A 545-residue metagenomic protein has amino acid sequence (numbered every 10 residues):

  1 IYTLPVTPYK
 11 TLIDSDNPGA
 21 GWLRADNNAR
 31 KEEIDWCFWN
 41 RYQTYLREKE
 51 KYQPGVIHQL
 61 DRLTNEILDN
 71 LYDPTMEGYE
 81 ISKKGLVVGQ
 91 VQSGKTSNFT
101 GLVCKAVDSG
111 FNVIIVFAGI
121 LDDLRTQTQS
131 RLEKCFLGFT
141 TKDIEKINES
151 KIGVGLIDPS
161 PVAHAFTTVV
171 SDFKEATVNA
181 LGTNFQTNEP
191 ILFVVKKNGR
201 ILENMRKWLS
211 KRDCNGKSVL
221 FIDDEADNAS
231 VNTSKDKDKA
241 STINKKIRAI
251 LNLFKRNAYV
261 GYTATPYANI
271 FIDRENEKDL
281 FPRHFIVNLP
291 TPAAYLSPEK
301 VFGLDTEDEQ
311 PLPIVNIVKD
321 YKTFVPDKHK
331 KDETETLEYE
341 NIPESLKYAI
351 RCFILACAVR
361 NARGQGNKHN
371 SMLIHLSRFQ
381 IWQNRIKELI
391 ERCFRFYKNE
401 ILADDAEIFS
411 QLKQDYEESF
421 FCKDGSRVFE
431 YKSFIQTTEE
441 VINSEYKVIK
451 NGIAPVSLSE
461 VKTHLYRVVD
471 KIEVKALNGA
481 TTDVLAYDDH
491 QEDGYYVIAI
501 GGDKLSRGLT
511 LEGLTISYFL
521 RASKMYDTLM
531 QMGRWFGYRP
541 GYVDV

Functional and structural regions predicted by a protein language model:
L46-V88: Conserved pre-motif I regulatory segment
N98, L102: Hydrophobic positions on the alpha1 helix immediately C-terminal to the Walker A/P-loop
N112-E145, R378: Conserved Walker A/P-loop ATP-binding site and its immediately adjacent core in helicase/helicase-like ATPase domains
T141-D172, S218-D227, D236, V359-R360 (+1 more regions): Conserved C-terminal RecA-like helicase domain
D143-G153, D158, K217-D223, D227 (+3 more regions): Conserved P-loop NTPase catalytic core
H164-I222, V231-I250, G501-G502: Conserved RecA-like ASCE ATPase "motif II neighborhood" in helicase/translocase motors
I498-A499, R507-R521: A short beta-strand element within the Helicase C-terminal
M525-V543: Conserved SF2 helicase motif VI
